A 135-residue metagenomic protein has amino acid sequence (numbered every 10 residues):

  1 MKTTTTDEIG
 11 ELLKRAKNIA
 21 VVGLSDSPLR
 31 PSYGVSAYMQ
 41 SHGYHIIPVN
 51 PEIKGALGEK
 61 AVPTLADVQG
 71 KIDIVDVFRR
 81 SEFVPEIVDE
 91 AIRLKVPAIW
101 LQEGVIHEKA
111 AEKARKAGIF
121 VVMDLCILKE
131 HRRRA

Functional and structural regions predicted by a protein language model:
M1-R15: Short N-terminal or domain-adjacent regulatory/targeting segments
A20-V22: Conserved beta-strand elements of the Class I
S25-R30, S36-L57: NAD(P)-binding Rossmann-fold cofactor-contacting core
H42-Y44, L94-A98, A117-I119: A short helix->loop->beta-strand "cap" motif at the edges of active sites that frequently abuts
H45-D76: Helix-adjacent hinge/juxtasegments
A56-E59, D73, K109-E112, E130-A135: Short, charged, surface-exposed secondary-structure boundary motifs
L65-V105: Mid-chain, well-packed structural core segment of small domains
E103-H131: Rossmann-fold NAD(P)-binding glycine/threonine-rich loop
